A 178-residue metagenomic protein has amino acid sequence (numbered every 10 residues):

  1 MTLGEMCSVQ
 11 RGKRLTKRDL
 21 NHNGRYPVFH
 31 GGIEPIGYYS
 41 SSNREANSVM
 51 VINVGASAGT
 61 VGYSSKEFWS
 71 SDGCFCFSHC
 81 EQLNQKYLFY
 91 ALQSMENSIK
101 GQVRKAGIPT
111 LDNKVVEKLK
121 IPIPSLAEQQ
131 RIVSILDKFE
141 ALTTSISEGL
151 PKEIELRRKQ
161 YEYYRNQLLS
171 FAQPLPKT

Functional and structural regions predicted by a protein language model:
M1-T178: Charged, alpha-helix-forming regions
